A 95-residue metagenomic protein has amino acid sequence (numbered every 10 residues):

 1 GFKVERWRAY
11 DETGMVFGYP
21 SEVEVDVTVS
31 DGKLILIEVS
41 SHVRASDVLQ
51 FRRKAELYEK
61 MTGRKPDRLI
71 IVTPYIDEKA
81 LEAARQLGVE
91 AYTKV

Functional and structural regions predicted by a protein language model:
F2-D31: Active-site metal-binding core of divalent-cation-utilizing nuclease and nuclease-like domains
R6-A9, E38, I71, T93: Structural signal for conserved beta-strand scaffold positions within catalytic alpha/beta enzyme cores
V23, K65, L87: Residue-level signal for beta-strand positions within conserved beta-sheet cores that form or flank
V25-D47, F51-E56: Conserved catalytic cores of phosphodiester-cleaving nucleases, focusing on short active-site segments
L57-K65: Arginine/glycine-rich "motif VI" loop of SF2 helicases in the C-terminal RecA-like domain
P66-I70: Short active-site oxyanion
I71-V95: Domain-level recognition of nuclease-like catalytic cores that cleave nucleotide substrates
